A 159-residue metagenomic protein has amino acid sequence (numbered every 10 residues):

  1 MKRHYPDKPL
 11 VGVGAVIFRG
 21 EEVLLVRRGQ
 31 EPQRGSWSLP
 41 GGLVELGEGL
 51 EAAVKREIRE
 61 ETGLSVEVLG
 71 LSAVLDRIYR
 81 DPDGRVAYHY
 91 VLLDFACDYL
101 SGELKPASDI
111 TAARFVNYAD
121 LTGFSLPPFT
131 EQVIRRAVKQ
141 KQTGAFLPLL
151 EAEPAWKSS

Functional and structural regions predicted by a protein language model:
M1-V23, A96: Conserved N-terminal beta-strand and adjoining loop/helix that marks the start of the Nudix/MutT-like hydrolase domain
L10, F18, R34, L39 (+2 more regions): Short connector loops at helix/strand junctions that flank enzyme active sites, especially segments positioning acidic
V13, R34, T111: A conserved catalytic-core signature of glycosyltransferases
E22-E60, L64, W156-S158: Conserved Nudix-box catalytic region and its N-terminal flanking loop in Nudix hydrolases and closely related
V44-E67, R77-F129: Unchanged
L71-V74: Residue-level recognition of beta-strand microenvironments
P106-S159: Nudix hydrolase/Nudix homology domain
